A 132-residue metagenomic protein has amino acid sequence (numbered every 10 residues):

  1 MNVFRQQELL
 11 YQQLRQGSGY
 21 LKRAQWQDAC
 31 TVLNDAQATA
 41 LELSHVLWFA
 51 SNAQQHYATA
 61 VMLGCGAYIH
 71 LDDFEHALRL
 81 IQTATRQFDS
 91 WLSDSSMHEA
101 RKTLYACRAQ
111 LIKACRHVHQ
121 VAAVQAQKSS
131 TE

Functional and structural regions predicted by a protein language model:
M1-F4, E42-H56, S90-C107, Q120-A122: Acidic, Ser/Thr-rich low-complexity linear motifs
E8, R15, H56-L63, T103-Q110 (+1 more regions): "A position-specific structural signal for the A-helix of alpha-solenoid helical repeats
Y11-V32: Alpha-helical segment of the N-proximal tetratricopeptide repeat
G17, A36-Q37, G64, T85 (+3 more regions): Heptad-repeat amphipathic alpha-helical coiled-coil interaction surface used for oligomerization/assembly
G19, G66-H70: Residue-level signature for tetratricopeptide repeat
C30, N34-H45, Q82-L92: Amphipathic alpha-helical segments of tetratricopeptide repeats
Q110-E132: C-terminal non-catalytic interaction modules
